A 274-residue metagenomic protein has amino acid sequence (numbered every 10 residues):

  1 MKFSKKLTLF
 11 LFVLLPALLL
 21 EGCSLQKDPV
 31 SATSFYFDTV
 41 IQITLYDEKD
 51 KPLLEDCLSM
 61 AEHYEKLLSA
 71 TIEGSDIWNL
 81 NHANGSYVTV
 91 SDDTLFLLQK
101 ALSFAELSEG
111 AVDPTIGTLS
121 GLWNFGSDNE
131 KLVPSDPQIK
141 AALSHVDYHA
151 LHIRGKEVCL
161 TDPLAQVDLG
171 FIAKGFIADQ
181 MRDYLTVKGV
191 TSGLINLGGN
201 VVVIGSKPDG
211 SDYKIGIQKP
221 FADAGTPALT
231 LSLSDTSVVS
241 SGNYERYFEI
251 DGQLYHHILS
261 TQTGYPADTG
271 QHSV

Functional and structural regions predicted by a protein language model:
K2-V274: Mature catalytic core of soluble alpha/beta enzymes
